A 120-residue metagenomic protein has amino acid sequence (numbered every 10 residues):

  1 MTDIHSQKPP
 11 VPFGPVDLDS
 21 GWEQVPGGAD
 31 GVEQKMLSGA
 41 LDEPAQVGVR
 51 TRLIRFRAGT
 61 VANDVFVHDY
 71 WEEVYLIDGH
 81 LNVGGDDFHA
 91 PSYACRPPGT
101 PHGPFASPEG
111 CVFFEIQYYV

Functional and structural regions predicted by a protein language model:
M1-G48: A short, N-terminal "cap"/entry segment at the start of jelly-roll beta-barrel domains of the cupin/DSBH fold
V32, D87, P98-V120: Ligand-binding loop in jelly-roll beta-barrel domains
E33-H68, N82, D86-D87, P97-P101: Conserved short histidine dyad/triad with adjacent acidic residue
W71: Alpha/beta-hydrolase fold active-site loops
V74: Structured binding elements
D78-G79: Glycine-centered positions in the ABC transporter ATPase nucleotide-binding domain
